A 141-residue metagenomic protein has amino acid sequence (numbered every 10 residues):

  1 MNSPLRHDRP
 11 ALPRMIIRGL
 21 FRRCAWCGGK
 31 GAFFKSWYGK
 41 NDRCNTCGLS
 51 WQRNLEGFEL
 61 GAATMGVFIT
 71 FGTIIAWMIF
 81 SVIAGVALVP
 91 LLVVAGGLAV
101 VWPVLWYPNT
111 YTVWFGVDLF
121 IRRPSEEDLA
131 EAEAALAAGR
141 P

Functional and structural regions predicted by a protein language model:
M1-P10: Short, Lys/Arg-rich, polar N-terminal cytosolic tail immediately upstream of the first transmembrane signal-anchor
A11-F21, F33-G39: Short, flexible, mixed-charge glycine/proline-rich loop motifs that serve as phosphate/nucleic-acid-contacting
C24-G28, C44-C47: Short cysteine-rich clusters marking metal-coordination/redox-active sites
G31, W51: Cys/His-rich microdomains that often coordinate metals
D42-L49, F115, L119: Short amphipathic alpha-helical coupling elements at transmembrane boundaries
F58-F71: Select subsegments of transmembrane alpha-helices in polytopic membrane proteins, especially boundary-proximal
I69-L92: Juxtamembrane "helix exit" motif at the C-terminal ends of alpha-helical transmembrane segments in multi-pass membrane
L91-P141: Cytosol/matrix-facing juxtamembrane amphipathic, basic-hydrophobic segments adjacent to a transmembrane helix
